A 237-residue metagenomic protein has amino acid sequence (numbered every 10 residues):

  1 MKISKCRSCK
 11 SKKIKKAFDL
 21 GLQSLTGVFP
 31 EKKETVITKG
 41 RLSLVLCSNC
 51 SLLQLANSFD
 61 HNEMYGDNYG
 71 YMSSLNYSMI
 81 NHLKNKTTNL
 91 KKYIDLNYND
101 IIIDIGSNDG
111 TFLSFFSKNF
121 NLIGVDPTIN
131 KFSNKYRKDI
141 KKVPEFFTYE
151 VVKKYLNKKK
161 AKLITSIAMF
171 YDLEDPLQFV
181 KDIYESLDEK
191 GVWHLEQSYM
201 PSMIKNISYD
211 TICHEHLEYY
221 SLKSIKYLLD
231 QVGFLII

Functional and structural regions predicted by a protein language model:
M1-Y77: N-terminal juxtadomain amphipathic helix that follows a signal peptide/anchor or precedes a small N-terminal auxiliary
V28, L195-E218, L222-S224: Short, glycine-/aromatic-enriched active-site segment of Class I SAM-dependent methyltransferases
Y98-N108: Conserved class I S-adenosyl-L-methionine
D109-N119: Conserved SAM-binding loop of SAM-dependent methyltransferases across substrates and taxa, primarily the Class I
N121-D126: Conserved SAM-binding motif I beta-strand of class I
K138-V152: Conserved SAM-binding strand-loop segment of SAM-dependent methyltransferases
T165: A conserved beta-strand element that flanks and buttresses the S-adenosyl-L-methionine
L177-V192: A short glycine-rich, Lys/Arg-flanked "PGG" loop and its adjoining helix->strand segment in the class I
